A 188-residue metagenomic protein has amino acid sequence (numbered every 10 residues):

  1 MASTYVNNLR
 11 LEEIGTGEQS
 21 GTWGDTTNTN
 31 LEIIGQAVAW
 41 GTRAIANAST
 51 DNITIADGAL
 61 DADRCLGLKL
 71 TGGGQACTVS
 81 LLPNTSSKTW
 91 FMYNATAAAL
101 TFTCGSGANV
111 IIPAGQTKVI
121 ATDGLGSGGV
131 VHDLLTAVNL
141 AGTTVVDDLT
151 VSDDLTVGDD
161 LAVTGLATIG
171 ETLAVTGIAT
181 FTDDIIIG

Functional and structural regions predicted by a protein language model:
A2-L100, V145: Exposed extracellular interaction/assembly regions and N-terminal maturation sites
E18-S20, A37, G41-N52, T103-N109 (+1 more regions): Intrinsic low-complexity, repeat-rich intrinsically disordered segments enriched in small/flexible residues
L81-L82, N109-I111: Short, surface-exposed secondary-structure edge patches
A114-T117: Tight coil/turn sites that cap or link beta-strands
I120: Cytosolic nucleotide-binding catalytic cores of signal-transduction proteins
D123-G124: Short beta-strand-plus-loop segments that form exposed binding edges in beta-rich domains
